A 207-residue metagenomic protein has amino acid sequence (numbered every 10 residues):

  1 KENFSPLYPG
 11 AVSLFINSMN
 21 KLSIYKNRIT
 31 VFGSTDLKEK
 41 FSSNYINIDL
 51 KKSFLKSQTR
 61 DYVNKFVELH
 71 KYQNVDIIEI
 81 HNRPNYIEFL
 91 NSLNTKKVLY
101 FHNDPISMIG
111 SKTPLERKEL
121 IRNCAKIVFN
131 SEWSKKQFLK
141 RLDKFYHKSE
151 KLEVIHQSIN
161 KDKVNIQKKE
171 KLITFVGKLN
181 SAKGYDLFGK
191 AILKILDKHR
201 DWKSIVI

Functional and structural regions predicted by a protein language model:
E2-P6, L14-R60, E150-K151: N-terminal strand-loop element at the rim of the active site of nucleotide-sugar-dependent glycosyltransferases
V12-F15, F32-S34, E79-N82, F129-S131 (+1 more regions): Replace "coordinates the UDP/GDP/TDP-sugar" with "coordinates nucleotide-activated sugar donors
V31-G33, V154, F175, V206-I207: A structural signal for the hydrophobic beta-strands that form the central parallel beta-sheet of Rossmann-like
S53-I77: An amphipathic, basic-hydrophobic alpha-helix
H70, V98-A125: A conserved, positively charged/aromatic
E79-Y86, F101: Short His-centered aromatic/hydrophobic patch
G110, R117-K118, R122-K151, I159-K161: A short, active-site helix/loop in glycosyltransferases that binds the activated sugar's phosphate group
V128, N165-K183, L187-L193, I205: Conserved donor-binding/catalytic core segment of Leloir-type glycosyltransferases
